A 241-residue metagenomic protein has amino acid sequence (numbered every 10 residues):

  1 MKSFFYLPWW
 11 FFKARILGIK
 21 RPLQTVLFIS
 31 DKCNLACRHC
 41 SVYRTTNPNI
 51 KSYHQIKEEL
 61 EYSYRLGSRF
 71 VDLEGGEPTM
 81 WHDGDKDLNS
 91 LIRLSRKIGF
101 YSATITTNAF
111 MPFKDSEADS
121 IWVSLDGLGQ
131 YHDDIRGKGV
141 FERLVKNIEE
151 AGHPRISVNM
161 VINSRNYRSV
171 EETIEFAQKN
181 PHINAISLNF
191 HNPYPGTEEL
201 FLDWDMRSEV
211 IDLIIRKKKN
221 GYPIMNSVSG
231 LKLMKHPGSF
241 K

Functional and structural regions predicted by a protein language model:
M1-D115: Conserved alpha-helical substructure of the radical SAM core
D85-N89, I98, D119-S120, S124-K241: Radical SAM enzyme [4Fe-4S]-AdoMet core and its adjacent flexible, acidic and glycine-rich loops/tails across
